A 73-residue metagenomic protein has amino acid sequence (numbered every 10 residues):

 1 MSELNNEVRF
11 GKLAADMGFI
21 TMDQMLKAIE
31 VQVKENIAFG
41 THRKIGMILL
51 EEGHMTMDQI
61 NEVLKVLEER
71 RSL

Functional and structural regions predicted by a protein language model:
M1-L73: Non-catalytic accessory regions
